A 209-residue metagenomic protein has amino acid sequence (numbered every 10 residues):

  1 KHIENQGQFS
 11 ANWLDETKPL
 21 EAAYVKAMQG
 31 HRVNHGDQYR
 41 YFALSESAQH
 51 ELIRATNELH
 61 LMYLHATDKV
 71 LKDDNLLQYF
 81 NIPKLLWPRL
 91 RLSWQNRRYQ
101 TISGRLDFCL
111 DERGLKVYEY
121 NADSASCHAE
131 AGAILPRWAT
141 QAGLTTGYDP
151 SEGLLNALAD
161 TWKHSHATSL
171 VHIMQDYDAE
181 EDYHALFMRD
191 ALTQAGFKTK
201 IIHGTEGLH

Functional and structural regions predicted by a protein language model:
K1-H209: Preference for protein termini
